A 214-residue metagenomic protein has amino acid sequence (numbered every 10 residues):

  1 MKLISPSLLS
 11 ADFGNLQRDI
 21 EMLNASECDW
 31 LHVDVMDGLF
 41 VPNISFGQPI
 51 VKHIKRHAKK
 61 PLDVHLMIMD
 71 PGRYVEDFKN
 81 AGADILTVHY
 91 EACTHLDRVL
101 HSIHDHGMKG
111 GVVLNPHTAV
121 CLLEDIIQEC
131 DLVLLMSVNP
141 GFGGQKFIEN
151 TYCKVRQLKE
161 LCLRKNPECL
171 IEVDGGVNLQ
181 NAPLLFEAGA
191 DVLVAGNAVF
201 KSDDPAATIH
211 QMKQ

Functional and structural regions predicted by a protein language model:
M1-T87, E91-H95, S102-G110, L122-C130 (+6 more regions): Conserved N-terminal beta1-alpha1 strand-loop-helix module at the mouth
H32, E172-V173: Generic enzyme active-site microenvironment
V138-P140: Short glycine-rich anion-binding loops that position phosphate/pyrophosphate groups of nucleotides and phosphorylated
V173-G176, V194-N197: Glycine-rich beta-strand-to-loop/alpha-helix junction loops that act as flexible
G176-A188: Acidic, divalent-metal-coordinating active-site segment for phosphoryl/phosphodiester hydrolysis, typified by short
L184, L193, F200-S202: Catalytic cores of soluble, metal-dependent hydrolases
